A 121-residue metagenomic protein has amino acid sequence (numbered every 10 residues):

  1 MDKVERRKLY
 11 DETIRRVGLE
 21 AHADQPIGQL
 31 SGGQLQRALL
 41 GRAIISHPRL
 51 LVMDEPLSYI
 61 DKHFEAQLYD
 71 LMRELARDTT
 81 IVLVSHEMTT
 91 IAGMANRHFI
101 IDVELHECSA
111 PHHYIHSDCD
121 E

Functional and structural regions predicted by a protein language model:
K3-H22: Conserved ABC ATPase "signature" region
P26-L30, Q34: Conserved ABC ATPase signature
L40: Hydrophobic anchor residue at the start of the ABC signature
H47: Conserved catalytic motifs of ABC-family nucleotide-binding domains
L51-E55: Catalytic Walker B motif of ABC-type/P-loop ATPase nucleotide-binding domains
E65-R77: Helical segment within the ABC ATPase nucleotide-binding domain
A92-G93, I101-E121: Conserved beta-strand-loop-alpha-helix hinge in the C-terminal portion of ABC ATPase nucleotide-binding domains
